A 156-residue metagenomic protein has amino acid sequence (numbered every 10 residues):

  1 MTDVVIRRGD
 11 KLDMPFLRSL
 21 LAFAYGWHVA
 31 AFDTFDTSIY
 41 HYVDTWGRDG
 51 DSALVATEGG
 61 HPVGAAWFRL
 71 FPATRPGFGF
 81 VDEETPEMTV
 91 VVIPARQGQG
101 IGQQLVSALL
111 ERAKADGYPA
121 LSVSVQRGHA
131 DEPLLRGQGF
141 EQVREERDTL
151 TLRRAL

Functional and structural regions predicted by a protein language model:
D3-S19: A short beta-loop-alpha structural element at the N-terminal edge of CoA-dependent acyl/N-acetyltransferase catalytic
S19-F35: Helix-loop element at the rim of GNAT/NAT acetyltransferase active sites that forms part of the acceptor-substrate
A30-G59: Active-site rim helix/loop that mediates acceptor-substrate recognition in acyltransferases
T57, V63-T89: Conserved acyl-donor/pantetheine-binding loop and adjacent beta-alpha core of acyl/acetyltransferases and related
D82-T85, V125-A130, R136-Q138, R144-L156: C-terminal "cap" of GNAT-fold acetyltransferases
E87-G98, V125: A short, internal acetyl-CoA/4′-phosphopantetheine-binding micro-motif in the GNAT/acyltransferase core
G98-A113, R136-G137: Conserved acetyl-CoA-binding loop-helix of GNAT-fold acetyltransferases
A113-Q126: Conserved GNAT acetyl-CoA-binding A-motif
